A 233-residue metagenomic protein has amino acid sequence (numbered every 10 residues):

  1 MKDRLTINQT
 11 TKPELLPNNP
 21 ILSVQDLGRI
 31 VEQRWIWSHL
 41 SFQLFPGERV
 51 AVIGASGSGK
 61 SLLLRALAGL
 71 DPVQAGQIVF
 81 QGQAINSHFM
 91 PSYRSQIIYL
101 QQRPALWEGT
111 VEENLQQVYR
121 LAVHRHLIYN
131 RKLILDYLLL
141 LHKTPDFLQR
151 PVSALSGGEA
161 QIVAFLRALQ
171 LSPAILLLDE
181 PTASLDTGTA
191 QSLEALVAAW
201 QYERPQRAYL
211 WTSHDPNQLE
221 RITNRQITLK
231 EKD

Functional and structural regions predicted by a protein language model:
L22, I36-H39: Conserved structural motif at the start of ABC-family nucleotide-binding domains
A68: Helix-to-loop junction immediately C-terminal to a conserved catalytic motif
G76-A84, Y93: Conserved ABC transporter NBD signature motif
R103, G109-H126, L133: Q-loop/switch helix immediately C-terminal to the Walker
Y129-F147: Conserved ABC ATPase "signature" region
P151-L155, E159: Conserved ABC ATPase signature
L176-E180: Catalytic Walker B motif of ABC-type/P-loop ATPase nucleotide-binding domains
